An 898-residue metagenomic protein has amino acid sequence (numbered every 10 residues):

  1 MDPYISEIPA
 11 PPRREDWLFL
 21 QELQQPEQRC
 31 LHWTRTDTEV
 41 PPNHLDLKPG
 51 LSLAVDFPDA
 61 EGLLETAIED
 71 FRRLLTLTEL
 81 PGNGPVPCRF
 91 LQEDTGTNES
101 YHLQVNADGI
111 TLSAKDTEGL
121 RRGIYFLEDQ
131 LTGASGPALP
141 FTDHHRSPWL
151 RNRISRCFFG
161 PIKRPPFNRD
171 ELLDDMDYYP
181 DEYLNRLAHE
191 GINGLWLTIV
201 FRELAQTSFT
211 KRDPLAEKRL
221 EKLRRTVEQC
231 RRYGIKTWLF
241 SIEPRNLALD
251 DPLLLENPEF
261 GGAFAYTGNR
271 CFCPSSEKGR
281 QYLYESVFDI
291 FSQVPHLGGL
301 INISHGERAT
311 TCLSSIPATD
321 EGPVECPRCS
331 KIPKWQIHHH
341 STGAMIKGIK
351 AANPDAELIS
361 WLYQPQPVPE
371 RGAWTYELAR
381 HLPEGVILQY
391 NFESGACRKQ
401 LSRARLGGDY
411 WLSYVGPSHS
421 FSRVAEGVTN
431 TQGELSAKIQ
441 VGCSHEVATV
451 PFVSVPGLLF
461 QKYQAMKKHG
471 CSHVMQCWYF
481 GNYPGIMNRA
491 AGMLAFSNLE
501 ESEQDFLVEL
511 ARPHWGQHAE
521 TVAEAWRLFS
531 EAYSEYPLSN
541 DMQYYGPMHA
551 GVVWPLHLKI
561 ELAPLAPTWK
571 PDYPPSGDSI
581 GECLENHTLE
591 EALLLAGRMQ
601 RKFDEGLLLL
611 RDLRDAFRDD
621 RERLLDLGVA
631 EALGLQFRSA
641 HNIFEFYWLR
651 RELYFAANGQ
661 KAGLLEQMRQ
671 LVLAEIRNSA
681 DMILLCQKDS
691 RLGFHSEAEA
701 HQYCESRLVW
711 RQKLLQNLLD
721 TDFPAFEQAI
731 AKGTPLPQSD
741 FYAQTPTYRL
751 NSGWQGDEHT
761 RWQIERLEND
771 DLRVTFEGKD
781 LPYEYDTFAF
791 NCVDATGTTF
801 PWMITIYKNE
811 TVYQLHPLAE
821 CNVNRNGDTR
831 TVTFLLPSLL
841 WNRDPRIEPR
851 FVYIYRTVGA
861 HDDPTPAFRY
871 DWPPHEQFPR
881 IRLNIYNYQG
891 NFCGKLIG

Functional and structural regions predicted by a protein language model:
M1-P41, L47-P49, D56-P58, E65 (+5 more regions): Substrate-binding groove of N-acetylhexosamine-processing glycoside hydrolases
P3-P12, D16-W17, E22-P42, P58-A60 (+6 more regions): Feature activates predominantly on carbohydrate-active enzymes
Y4, Y748-R749, D786-T811, L840-G898: Acidic/polar low-complexity flexible segments
S52-L53, R73-E99, V105, I110-T111: Short, well-ordered secondary-structure micro-motifs within conserved domains or adaptor modules
D56-T76: Short Lys/Arg-enriched alpha/beta "domain-start" segment
L112, D770-K779, R830-P837: Short, well-ordered beta-strand segments enriched in hydrophobic/aromatic residues
D780-E784: Extended, low-complexity, turn-rich repeat/linker tracts enriched in Gly/Pro/Ser/Thr and Asp/Glu that occur
M803-G827: Glycine-aromatic-enriched beta-strand/loop faces of beta-sandwich-type recognition domains, especially lectin-like
